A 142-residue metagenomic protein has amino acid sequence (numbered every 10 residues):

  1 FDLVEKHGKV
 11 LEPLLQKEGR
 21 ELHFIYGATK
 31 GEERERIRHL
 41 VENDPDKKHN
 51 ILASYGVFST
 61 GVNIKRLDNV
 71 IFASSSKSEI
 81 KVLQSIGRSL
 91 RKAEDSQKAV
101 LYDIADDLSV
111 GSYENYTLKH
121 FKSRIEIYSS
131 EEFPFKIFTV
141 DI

Functional and structural regions predicted by a protein language model:
F1, Y26, S74, D103-D106: Short beta-strand/turn micro-motifs composed of small residues that flank or help shape donor/cofactor-binding pockets
F1-L15, F24, Y128: Conserved strand-helix element at the start of the C-terminal RecA-like helicase core
K9-V10, G19-V62: Conserved helicase ATPase core of P-loop NTP-dependent helicases/translocases
E18-E21, K65-N69, E94-V100, E131-F133: Short glycine-/polar-rich loops that comprise or flank the Walker A/P-loop and associated switch/sensor motifs
G31-I37, E79-G87: Short, charged, surface-exposed secondary-structure boundary motifs
A53, T60-S75, Q84, K98-D103: A short beta-strand element within the Helicase C-terminal
R88-K122: Conserved segment of the helicase C-terminal RecA-like domain
V100, E114-I142: Long, hydrophobic alpha-helical segments
